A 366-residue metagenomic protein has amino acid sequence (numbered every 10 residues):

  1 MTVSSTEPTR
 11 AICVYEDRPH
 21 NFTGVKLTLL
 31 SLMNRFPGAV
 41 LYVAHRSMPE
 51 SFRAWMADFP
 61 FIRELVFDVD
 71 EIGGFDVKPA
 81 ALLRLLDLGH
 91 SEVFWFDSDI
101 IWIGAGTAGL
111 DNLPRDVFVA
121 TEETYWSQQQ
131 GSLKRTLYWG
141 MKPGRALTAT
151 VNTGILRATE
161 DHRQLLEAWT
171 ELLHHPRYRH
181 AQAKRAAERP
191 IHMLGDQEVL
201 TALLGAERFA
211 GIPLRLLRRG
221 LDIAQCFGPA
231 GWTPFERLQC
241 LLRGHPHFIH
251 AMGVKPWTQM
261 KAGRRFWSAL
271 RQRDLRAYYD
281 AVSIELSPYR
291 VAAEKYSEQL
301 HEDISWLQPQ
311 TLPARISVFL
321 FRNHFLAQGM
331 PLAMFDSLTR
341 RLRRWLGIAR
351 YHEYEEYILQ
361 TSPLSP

Functional and structural regions predicted by a protein language model:
M1-K26: N-proximal low-complexity "stem/linker" segments adjacent to membrane-targeting elements
V3-E7, L165-P366: A glycosyltransferase accessory/donor-loop signature
V25-L32, A80: Short amphipathic alpha-helix
S31-A39: Short, acidic, metal-binding catalytic loop of nucleotide-sugar glycosyltransferases
G38-E64: Acidic donor-binding segment of Leloir-type glycosyltransferases
A54-V69, F75-P79, G231-T233: Active-site donor-binding segments of glycosyltransferases and PAPS-dependent sulfotransferases
E64, G74-G131: GT-A fold catalytic core of metal-dependent nucleotide-sugar glycosyltransferases, centered on the diacidic
L110-H174: Conserved catalytic core of nucleotide-sugar-dependent glycosyltransferases
